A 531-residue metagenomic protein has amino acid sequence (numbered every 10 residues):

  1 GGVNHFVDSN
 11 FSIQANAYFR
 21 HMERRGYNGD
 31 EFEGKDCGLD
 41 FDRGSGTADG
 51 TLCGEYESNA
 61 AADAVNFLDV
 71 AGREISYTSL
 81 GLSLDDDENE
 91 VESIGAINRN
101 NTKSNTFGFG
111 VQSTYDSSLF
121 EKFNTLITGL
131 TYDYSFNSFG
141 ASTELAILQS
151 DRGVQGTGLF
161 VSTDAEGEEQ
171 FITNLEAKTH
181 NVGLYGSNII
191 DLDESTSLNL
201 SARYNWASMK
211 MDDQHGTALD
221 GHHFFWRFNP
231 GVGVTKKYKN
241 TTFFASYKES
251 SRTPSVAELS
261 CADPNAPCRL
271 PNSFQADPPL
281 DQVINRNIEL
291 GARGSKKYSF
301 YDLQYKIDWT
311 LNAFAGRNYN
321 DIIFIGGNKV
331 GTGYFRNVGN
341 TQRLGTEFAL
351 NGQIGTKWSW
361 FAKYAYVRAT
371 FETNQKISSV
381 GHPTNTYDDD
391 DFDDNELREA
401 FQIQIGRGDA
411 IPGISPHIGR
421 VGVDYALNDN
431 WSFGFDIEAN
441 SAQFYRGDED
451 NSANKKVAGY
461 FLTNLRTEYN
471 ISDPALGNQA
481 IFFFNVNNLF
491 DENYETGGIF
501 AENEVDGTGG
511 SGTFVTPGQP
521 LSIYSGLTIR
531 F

Functional and structural regions predicted by a protein language model:
G2-Y27, E31-E33, G44-D213, K237 (+2 more regions): Face-selective signature of the C-terminal outer-membrane beta-barrel domain
H5-S9, Y115-E121, I190-E194, F228 (+13 more regions): Outer-membrane beta-barrel strand-turn architecture
F6, S12-Y18, M22-D30, K237 (+5 more regions): Membrane-embedded beta-barrel scaffold of Gram-negative outer-membrane proteins
I13-A17, N124-L130, L198-A202, P230 (+8 more regions): Transmembrane beta-strands of outer-membrane beta-barrel proteins
G34-E55, G140-I172, D263-A276, N328-R336 (+2 more regions): Surface-exposed loop/turn segments flanking beta-strands in extracellular/periplasmic regions
Q112-Y115, L119-F120, D191-L198, A207 (+2 more regions): Gram-negative outer-membrane beta-barrel transporters
S208-K210, H222, K236-E289, W309 (+5 more regions): Surface-exposed extracellular loop regions of Gram-negative outer-membrane beta-barrel proteins, predominantly
S251, A439-R446, N470-F531: C-terminal beta-signal and adjacent terminal beta-strands/loops of Gram-negative outer-membrane beta-barrel proteins
